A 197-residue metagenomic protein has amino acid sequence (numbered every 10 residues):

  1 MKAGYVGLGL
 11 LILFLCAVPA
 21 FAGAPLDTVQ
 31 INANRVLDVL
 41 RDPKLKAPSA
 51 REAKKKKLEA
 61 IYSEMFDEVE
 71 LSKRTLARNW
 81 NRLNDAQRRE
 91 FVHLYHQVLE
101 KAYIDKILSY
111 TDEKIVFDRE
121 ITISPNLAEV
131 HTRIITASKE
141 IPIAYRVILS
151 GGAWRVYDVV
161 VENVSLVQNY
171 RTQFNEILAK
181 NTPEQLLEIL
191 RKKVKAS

Functional and structural regions predicted by a protein language model:
M1-L8: Bacterial N-terminal signal peptides that target proteins for export
A17-P19: N-terminal signal peptide c-region/cleavage motif recognized by signal peptidases
A24-Y103: Early exported N-terminus immediately downstream of N-terminal targeting peptides
D38, D42-S49, A53, R82-A86 (+5 more regions): Surface-exposed, polar/charged faces of alpha-helical domains in mature secreted/periplasmic/lumenal proteins
Y95, R119-I121, I134-T136, V147-L149 (+1 more regions): A mature extracytoplasmic/lumenal domain signature
K101-I141, E188, K193-S197: Surface-exposed, charged secondary-structure patches
P142-Q168: Short beta-strand edge/turn micro-motifs at domain boundaries
D158-S197: Low-complexity, intrinsically disordered terminal/linker segments enriched in charged and Gly/Pro repeats
